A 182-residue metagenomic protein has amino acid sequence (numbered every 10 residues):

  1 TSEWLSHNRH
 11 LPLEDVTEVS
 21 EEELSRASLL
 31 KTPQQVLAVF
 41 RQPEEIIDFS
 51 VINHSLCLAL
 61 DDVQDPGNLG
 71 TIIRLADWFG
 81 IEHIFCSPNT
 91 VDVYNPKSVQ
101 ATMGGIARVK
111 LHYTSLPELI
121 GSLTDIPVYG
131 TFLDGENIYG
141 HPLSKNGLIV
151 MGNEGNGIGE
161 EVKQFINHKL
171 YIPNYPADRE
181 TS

Functional and structural regions predicted by a protein language model:
T1-K31, D125: N-terminal positively charged helical leader segments and presequences
T1-S2, E18, L111-H112, P127-L133 (+1 more regions): Short, hydrophobic beta-strand segments that form beta-sheet elements in well-ordered domains
H10, F49-G135: RNA substrate-binding interface of SAM-dependent RNA methyltransferases
V19-S20, D61, S87-P88, K110 (+1 more regions): Short beta->alpha connector loops at strand-helix junctions that form conserved, small/polar/Pro-enriched
K31-I52: Acidic/glycine-rich phosphate/pyrophosphate-binding loops and surrounding catalytic core that coordinate Mg2+
A38, L75-F79, T90-I106, E160-S182: Structured adenosyl-cofactor binding patch, chiefly the S-adenosyl-L-methionine
Y129-D178: Active-site/ligand-binding-proximal alpha/beta "capping" segment
